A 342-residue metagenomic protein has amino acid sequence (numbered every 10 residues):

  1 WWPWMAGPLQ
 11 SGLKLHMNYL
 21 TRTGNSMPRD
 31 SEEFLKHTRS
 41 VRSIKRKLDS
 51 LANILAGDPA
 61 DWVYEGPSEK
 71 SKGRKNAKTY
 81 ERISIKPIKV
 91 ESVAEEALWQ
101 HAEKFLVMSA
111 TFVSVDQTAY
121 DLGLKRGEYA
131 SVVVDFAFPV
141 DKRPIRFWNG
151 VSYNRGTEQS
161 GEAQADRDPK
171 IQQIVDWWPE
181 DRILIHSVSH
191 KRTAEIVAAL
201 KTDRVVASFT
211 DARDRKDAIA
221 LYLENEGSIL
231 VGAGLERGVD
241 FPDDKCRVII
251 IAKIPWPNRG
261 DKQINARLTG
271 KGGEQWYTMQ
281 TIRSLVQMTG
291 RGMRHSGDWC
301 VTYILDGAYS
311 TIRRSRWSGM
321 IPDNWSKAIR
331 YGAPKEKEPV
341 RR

Functional and structural regions predicted by a protein language model:
W1-I183, V188-A199: Conserved coupling segment at the C-terminus of the helicase ATP-binding
D58, W62, P67-E69, H190 (+3 more regions): Active/binding-pocket-proximal capping segment
T118-E128, I196-D203, K245-I249, Q263-L268 (+1 more regions): Short secondary-structure boundary/capping segments
G127-V133, K201-I219: Conserved RecA-like helicase motor-core motifs
A130-V132, R247-W256, P322-G332: C-terminal, active-site-flanking charged/polar segments
F147-W148, A207-D211, I329-P334: Short acidic-hydrophobic, aromatic-tinged amphipathic segments that line or gate anion-handling sites
N149-E162, A212-I312: Conserved RecA-like P-loop NTPase helicase motor core
Y303-R342: N-terminal targeting/trafficking signals and adjacent low-complexity tails
